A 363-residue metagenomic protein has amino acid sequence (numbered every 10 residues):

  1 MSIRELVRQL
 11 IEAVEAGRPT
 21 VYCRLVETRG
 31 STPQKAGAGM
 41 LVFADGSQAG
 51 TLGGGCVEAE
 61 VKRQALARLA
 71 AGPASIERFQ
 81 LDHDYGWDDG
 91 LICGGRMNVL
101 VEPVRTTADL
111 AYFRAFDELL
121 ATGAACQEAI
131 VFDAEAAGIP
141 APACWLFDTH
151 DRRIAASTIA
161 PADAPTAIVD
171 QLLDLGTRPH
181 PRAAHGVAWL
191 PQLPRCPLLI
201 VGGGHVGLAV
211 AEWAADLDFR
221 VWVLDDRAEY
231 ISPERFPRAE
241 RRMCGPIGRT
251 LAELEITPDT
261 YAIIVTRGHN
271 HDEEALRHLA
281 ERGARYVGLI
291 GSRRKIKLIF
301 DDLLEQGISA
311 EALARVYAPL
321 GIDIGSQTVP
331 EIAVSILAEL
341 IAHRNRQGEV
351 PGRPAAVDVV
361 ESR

Functional and structural regions predicted by a protein language model:
M1-D226, Y230, E234-M243, T257-Y261 (+1 more regions): Segments forming oxygen-rich coordination pockets for charged ligands
V99, T266, A284-R285, L289-R363: Adenosine-phosphate binding glycine-rich loop
G204-H205, H269-N270, R294: Residue-level detector of alpha-helix initiation sites
D226-E229, P246-T250, I290-R294: Short, acidic/turn-prone active-site loops that include or flank metal/cofactor- and phosphate-binding residues
S232-R235, E253-L254, K297-F300: Short, charged, surface-exposed secondary-structure boundary motifs
G248-P258: Short amphipathic alpha-helix with an adjacent loop that forms part of the alpha/beta core around
H271-A284: Rossmann-fold NAD(P) dinucleotide-binding segment
